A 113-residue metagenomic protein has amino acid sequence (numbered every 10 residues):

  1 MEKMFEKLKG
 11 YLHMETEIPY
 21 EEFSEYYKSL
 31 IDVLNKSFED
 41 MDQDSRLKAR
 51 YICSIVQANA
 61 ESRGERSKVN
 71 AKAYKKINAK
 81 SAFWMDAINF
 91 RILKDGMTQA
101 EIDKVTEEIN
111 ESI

Functional and structural regions predicted by a protein language model:
M1-F38, S112: Short terminal alpha-helical segments
K3-G10, D44-E61: Amphipathic alpha-helical repeat scaffolds of TPR domains
M14-F23, S37-D44, S62-K72, I92-Q99: Charged, low-complexity interaction regions
N70-I113: Amphipathic alpha-helical binding modules
